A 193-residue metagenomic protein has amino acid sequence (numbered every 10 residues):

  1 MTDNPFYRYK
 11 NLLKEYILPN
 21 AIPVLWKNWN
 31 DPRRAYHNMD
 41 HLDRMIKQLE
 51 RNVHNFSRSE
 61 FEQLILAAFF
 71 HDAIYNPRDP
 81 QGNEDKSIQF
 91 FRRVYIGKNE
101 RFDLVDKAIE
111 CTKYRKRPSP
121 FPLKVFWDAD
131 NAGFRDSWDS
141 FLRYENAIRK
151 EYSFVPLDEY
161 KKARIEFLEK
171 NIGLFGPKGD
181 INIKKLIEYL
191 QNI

Functional and structural regions predicted by a protein language model:
D3-L12, N30-H37, K47-R58, E62 (+2 more regions): Divalent metal-dependent phosphate-bond-processing catalytic cores, especially two-metal-ion Mg2+/Mn2+ enzymes that act
L12-N28, H41: Short alpha-helical hairpin
L18-V24, Y36, Q81-E84, N99: Short catalytic/metal-binding and nucleic-acid-binding patches
A21, S57-Q63, G97-C111: Acidic/histidine metal-binding catalytic segments
M45, F61-P77, S87, D106-K113: His-Asp-centered metal-binding catalytic motifs of divalent-metal-dependent phosphohydrolases/nucleases
M45-I46, G82-G97: An active-site-proximal "capping" alpha-helix that borders the catalytic cofactor pocket
F56, N76-P80, K98, K116: Amphipathic alpha-helical interaction segments
D79-G82, F141: Cytochrome P450 core scaffold surrounding the K-helix E-X-X-R motif and the conserved "meander" helix-loop region
